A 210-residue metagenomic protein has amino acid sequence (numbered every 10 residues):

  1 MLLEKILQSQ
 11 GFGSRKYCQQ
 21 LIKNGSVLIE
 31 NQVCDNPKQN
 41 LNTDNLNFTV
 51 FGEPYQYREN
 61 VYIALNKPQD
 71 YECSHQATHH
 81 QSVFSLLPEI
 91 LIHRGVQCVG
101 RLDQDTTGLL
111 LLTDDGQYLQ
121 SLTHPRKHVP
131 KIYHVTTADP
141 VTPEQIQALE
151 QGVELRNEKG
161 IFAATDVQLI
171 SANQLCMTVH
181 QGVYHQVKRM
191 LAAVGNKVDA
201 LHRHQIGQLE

Functional and structural regions predicted by a protein language model:
M1-E210: Basic, flexible Lys/Arg- and Gly-enriched helix-loop patches that mediate nucleic-acid binding at interfaces with rRNA
